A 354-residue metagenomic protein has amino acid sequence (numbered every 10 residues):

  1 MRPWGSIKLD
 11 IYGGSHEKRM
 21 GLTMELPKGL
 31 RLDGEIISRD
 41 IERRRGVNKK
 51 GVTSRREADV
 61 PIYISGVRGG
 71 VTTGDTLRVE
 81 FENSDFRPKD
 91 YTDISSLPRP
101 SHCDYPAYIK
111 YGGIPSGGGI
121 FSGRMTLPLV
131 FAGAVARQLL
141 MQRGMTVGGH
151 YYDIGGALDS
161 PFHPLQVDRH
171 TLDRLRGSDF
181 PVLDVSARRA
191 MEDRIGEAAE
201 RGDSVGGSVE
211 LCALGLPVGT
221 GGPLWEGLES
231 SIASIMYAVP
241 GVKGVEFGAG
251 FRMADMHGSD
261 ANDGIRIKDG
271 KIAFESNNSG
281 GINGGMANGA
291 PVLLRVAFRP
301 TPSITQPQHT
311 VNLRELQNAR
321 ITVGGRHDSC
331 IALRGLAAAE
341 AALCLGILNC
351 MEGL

Functional and structural regions predicted by a protein language model:
M1-L354: Generic N-terminal targeting/processing segments that precede catalytic cores or assembly contacts
